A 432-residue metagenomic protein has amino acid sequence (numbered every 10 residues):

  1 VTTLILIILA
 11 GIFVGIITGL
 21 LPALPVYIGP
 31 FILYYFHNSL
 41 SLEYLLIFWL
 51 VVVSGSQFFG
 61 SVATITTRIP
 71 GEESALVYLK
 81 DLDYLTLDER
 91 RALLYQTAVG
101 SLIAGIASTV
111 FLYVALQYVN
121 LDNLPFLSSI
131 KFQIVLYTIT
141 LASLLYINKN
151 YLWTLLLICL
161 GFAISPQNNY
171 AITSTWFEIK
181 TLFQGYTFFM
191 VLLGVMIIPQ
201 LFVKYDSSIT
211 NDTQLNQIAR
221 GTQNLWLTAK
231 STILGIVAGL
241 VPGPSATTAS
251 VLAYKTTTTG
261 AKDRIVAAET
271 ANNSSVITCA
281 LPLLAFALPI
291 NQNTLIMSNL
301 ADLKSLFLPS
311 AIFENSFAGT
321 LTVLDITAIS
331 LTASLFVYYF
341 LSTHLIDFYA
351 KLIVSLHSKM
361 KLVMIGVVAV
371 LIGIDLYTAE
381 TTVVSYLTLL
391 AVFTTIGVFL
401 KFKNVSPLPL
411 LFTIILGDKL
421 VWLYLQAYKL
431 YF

Functional and structural regions predicted by a protein language model:
V1-E43, L121-F126, S174-G260, V368-A379 (+1 more regions): Helix-loop-helix hairpins and the membrane-proximal interhelical loops of multi-pass alpha-helical transport proteins
A10-V26, S56-R68, A142-I147, T232-P242 (+3 more regions): Transmembrane alpha-helix interface/packing and boundary motifs in multi-pass membrane proteins, characterized by
V14, R91-A104, W226, K230 (+3 more regions): Alpha-helical transmembrane segments of multi-pass membrane proteins
I17-Y27, I65-L76, A238-T248, A268-N273 (+3 more regions): Short helix-coil transition sites and intra-membrane helix breaks within transmembrane domains of multi-pass
V26-F36, T64-Y84, V114, C159 (+5 more regions): Re-entrant/interfacial helical elements at transmembrane boundaries that shape and gate the permeation pathway
L42-I47, D81-I103, T258-A268, N404-V405: Membrane-interface alpha-helices at helix entry/exit sites of multi-pass transporters
S54-F59, Q96-L112, V266-L306, A333-V337 (+1 more regions): Membrane-embedded alpha-helical segments of transport systems, primarily multispan ion/solute transporters
T97-D206, S305-F432: Membrane-embedded alpha-helical modules
